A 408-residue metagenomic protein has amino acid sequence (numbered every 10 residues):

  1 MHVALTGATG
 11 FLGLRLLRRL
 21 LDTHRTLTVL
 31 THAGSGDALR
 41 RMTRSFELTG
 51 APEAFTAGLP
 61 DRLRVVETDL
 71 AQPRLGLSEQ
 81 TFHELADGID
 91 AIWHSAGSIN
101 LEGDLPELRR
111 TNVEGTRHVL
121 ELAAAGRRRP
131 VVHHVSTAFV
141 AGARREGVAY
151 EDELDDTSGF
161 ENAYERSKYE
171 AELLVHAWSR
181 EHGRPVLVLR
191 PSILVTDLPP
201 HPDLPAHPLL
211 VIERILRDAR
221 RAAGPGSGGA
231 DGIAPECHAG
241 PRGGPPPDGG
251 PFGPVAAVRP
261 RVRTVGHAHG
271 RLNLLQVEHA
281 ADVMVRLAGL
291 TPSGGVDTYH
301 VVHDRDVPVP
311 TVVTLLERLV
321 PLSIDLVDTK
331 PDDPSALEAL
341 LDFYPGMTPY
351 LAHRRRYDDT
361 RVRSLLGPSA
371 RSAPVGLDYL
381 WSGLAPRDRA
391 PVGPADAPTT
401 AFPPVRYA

Functional and structural regions predicted by a protein language model:
M1-A91, S95, G126, Y407-A408: N-terminal Rossmann/SDR dinucleotide-binding element
H2, R19, T28-T31, D359-A408: Amphipathic terminal alpha-helices
A91-A96, E102-R110, E114-A163, L187 (+1 more regions): Conserved Rossmann-fold NAD(P)-dependent oxidoreductase catalytic core, especially the SDR/UDP-sugar
R109-V113, F160-Y169, P202-A206, L210 (+1 more regions): Short-chain dehydrogenase/reductase
A177-R271, V277-D282: NAD(P)-dependent short-chain dehydrogenase/reductase
L216, M284-A288, L316, L380-R387: Hydrophobic "lid"/C-terminal helical patch of Rossmann-like NAD(P)-dependent dehydrogenase/epimerase domains
A223-S227, D231, P235-V255, R261 (+2 more regions): A hydrophobic C-terminal alpha-helical subdomain
D282-G346, P391, D396-A408: Mid/C-terminal beta-alpha module of Rossmann-like enzyme folds, strongest in SDR-family dehydrogenases/epimerases
